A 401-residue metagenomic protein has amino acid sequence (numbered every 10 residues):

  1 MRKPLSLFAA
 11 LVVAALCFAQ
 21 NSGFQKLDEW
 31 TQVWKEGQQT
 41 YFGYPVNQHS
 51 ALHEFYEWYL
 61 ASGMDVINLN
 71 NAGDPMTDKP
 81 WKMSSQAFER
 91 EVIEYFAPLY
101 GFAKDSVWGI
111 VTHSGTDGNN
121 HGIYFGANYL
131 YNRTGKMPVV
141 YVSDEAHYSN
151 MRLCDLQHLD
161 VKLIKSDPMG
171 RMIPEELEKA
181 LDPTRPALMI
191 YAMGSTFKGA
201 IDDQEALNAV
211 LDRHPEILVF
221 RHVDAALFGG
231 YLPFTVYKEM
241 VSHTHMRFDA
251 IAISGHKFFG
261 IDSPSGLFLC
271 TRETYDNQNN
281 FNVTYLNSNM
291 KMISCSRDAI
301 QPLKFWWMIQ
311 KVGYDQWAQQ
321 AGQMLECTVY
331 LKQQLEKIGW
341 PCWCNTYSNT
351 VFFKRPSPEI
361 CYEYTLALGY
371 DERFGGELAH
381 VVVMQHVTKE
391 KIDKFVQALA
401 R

Functional and structural regions predicted by a protein language model:
R2-A10: Sec-dependent signal peptide recognition, specifically the positively charged N-region followed immediately by
Q20-S106, G376-A379: N-terminal entrance/gating region of PLP-dependent enzymes' catalytic architecture
A72-P80, K104-I110, K136, V161-L163 (+3 more regions): Glycine- and acidic
S84, E94, R373-R401: PLP-dependent enzyme catalytic core of the Aspartate aminotransferase-like
S106, I110-N280: Conserved PLP-enzyme active-site core in the AAT-like
F234-Y347: Active-site C-terminal subdomain of aminotransferase-like
G339-T365, Q385: Conserved PLP-binding catalytic core of the aspartate aminotransferase-like
